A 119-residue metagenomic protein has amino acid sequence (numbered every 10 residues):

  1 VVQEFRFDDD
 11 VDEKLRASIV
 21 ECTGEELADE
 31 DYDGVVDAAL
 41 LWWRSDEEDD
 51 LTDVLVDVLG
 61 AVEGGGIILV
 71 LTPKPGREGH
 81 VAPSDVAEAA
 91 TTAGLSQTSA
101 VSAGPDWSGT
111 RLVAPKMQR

Functional and structural regions predicted by a protein language model:
V1-R119: S-adenosyl-L-methionine-dependent methyltransferase catalytic core, i.e., the SAM/SAH-binding region
